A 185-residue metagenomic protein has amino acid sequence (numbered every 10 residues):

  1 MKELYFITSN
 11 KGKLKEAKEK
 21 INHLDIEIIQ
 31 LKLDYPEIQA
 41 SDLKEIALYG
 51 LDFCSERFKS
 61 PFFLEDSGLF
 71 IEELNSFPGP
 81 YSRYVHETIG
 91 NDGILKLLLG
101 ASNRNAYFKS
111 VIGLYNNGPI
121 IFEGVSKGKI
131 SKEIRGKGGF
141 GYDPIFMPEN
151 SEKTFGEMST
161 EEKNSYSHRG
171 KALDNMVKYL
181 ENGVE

Functional and structural regions predicted by a protein language model:
K2-Y5, G12-E185: Anionic-ligand binding patches
